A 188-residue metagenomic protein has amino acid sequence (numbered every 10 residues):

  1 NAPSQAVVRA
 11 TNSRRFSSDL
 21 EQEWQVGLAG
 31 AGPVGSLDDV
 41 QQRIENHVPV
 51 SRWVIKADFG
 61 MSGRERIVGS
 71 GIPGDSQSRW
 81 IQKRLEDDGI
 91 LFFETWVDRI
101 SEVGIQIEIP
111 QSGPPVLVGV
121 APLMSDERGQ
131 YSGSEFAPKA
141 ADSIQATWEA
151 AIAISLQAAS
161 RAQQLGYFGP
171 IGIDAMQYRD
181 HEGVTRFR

Functional and structural regions predicted by a protein language model:
N1-N46, G60-M61: Conserved N-proximal alpha/beta basic substrate-recognition cap immediately N-terminal to, or forming the N-lobe
L20-G27, L123, I154-R161: Generic, well-ordered alpha-helical scaffold segments in large soluble proteins
G27-A29, V50-V54, G69-R99, A158-Q163: Conserved ATP-binding module of the ATP-grasp superfamily
L28-V34, R52-W80, G104, E127-D142: Glycine-rich phosphate-binding loop of ATP-grasp-fold ATP-dependent ligases
G74-R128, M176-R188: Phosphate-binding site of ATP-dependent enzymes
E86-I90, T95, Q130-V184: A long amphipathic alpha-helix within ATP-dependent nucleotide-binding catalytic cores
